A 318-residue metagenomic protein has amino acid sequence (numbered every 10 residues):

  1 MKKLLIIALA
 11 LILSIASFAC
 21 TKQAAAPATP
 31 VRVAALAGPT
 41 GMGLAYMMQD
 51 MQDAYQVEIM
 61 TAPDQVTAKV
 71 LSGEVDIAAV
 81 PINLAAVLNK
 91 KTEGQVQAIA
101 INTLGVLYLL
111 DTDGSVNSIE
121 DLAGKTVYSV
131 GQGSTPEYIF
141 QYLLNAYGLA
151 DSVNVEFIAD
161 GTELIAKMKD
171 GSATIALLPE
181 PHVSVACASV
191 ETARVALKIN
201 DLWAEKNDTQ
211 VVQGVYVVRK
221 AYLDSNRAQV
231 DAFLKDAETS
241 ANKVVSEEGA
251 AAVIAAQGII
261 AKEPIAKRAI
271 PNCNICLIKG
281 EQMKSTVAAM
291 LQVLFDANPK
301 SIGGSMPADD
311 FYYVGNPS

Functional and structural regions predicted by a protein language model:
M1-P30, S318: Short, low-complexity disordered leader/linker segments with a strong preference for bacterial N-terminal type II
A26-A150, V155-E156, T174-E180, R194-A196: Short, glycine-/small- and polar/acidic-enriched structural segments that line small-molecule recognition paths
M51-Q52, G124, D201-T209, I275-K284: Short, solvent-exposed loop/beta-turn-alpha elements that line the ligand-binding surface or hinge of extracytoplasmic
Q65-V66, D160-L164: Short acidic active-site motifs
A68-K69, V87, D121, A166-K167 (+3 more regions): Well-formed, non-transmembrane alpha-helical positions, independent of function
N83-L84, T162-V253: Pocket-lining segment of extracytoplasmic ligand-binding domains
L223-S301: Secondary-structure end/capping motifs
G304-S318: Hinge/cleft segment of the Venus flytrap/periplasmic-binding protein
